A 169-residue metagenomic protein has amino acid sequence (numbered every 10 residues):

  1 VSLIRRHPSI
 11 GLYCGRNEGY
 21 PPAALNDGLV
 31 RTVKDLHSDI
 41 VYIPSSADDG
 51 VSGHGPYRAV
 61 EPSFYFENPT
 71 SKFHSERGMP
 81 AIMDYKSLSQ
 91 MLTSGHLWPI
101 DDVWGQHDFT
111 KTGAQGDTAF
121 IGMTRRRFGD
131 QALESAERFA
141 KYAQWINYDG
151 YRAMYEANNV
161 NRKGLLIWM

Functional and structural regions predicted by a protein language model:
S2-Q106: Active-site region of glycoside hydrolase catalytic domains
E61-M169: Substrate-binding clefts and catalytic carboxylate motifs of secreted carbohydrate-active enzymes
